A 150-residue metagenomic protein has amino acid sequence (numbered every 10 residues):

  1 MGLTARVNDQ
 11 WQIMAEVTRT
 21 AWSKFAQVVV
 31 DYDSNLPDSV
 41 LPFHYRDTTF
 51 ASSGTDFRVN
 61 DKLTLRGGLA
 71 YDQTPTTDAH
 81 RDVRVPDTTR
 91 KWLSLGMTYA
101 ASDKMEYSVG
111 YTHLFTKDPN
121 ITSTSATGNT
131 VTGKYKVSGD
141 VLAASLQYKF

Functional and structural regions predicted by a protein language model:
M1-F150: Outer-membrane beta-barrel porins/channels
